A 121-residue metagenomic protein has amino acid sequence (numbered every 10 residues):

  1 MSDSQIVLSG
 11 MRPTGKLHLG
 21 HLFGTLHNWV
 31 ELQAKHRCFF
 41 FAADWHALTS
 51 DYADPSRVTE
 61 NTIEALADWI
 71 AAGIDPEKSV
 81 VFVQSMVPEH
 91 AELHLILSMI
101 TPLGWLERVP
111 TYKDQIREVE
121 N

Functional and structural regions predicted by a protein language model:
M1-N121: NTP-dependent nucleotidyl-transfer catalytic core
